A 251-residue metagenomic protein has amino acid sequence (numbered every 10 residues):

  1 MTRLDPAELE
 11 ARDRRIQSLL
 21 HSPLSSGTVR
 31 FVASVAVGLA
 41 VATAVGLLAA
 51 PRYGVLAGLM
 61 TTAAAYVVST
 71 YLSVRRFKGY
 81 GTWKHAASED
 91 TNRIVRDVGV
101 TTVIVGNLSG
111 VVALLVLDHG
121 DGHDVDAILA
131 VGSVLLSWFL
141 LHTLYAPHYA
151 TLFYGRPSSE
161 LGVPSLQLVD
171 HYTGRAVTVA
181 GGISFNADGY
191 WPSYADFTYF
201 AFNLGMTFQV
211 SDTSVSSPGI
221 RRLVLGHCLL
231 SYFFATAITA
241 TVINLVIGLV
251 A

Functional and structural regions predicted by a protein language model:
P23-A49, V105: The first (N-terminal) embedded transmembrane alpha-helix
A49-Y66, V125-L141: Alpha-helical transmembrane segments
L72-E89, V112-H119: Membrane-helix interface/capping segments
T82-T102: Juxtamembrane helix-capping/reentrant segments at transmembrane boundaries
V103-D126, F202-P218: Alpha-helical transmembrane segments and their membrane-interface junctions in multi-pass membrane proteins
L135-L161: Transmembrane alpha-helix/helix-exit interface in multi-pass inner-membrane proteins
F153-G155, S159-S214: Membrane-proximal soluble regions of multi-pass membrane proteins
D196-L204, S211-V250: Pore domain of cation channels
